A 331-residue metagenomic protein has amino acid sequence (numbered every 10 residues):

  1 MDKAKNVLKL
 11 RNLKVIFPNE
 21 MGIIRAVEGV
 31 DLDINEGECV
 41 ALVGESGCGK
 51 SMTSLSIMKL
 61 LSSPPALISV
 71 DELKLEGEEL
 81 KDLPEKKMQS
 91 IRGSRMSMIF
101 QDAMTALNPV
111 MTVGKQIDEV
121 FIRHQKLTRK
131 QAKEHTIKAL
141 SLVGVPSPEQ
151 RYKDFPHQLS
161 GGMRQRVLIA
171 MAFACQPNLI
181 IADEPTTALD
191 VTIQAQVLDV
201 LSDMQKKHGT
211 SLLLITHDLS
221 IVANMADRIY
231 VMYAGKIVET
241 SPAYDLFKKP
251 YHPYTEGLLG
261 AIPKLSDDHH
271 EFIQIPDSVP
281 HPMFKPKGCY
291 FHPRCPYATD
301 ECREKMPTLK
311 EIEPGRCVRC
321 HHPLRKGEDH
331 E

Functional and structural regions predicted by a protein language model:
K3-V7, I16-G29, L60-A66, P84-K87 (+3 more regions): A short, flexible loop at the N-terminus of ABC-type nucleotide-binding domains that lies
A4-N6, P146-E149, T240-E331: Short catalytic/signature loops enriched in Gly
V43-G44: The feature captures the beta-strand-to-loop junction immediately N-terminal to the Walker
L75, E79, Q131-Q150, L259: Conserved ABC ATPase "signature" region
L80-S97, R123, D245-P250, P280-P286: ABC ATPase NBD coupling module
A174-N178: A short, proline-enriched helix->beta-strand linker immediately N-terminal to the Walker B motif in ABC-type P-loop
I181, P185, L189-H270: P-loop NTP-binding/switch modules centered on Walker-like glycine-rich loops
